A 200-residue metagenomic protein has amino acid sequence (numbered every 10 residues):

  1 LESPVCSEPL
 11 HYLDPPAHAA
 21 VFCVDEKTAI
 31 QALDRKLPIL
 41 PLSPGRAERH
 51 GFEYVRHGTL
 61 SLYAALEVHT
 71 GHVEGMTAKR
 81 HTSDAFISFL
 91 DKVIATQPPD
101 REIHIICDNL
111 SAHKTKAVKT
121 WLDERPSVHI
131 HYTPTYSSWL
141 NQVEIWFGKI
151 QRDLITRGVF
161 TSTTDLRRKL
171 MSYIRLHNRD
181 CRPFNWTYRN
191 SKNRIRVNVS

Functional and structural regions predicted by a protein language model:
E2-D91, S191-V199: Extended, low-complexity cationic-aromatic segments
D34, D165-S200: C-terminal domain-tail junction helix/linker
R49-Y54, R125-Q142, G158-F160: RNase H-like polynucleotidyl transferase catalytic core
V73, V143-D165, N178: Active-site proximal helix-loop segment of RNase H-like, two-metal nucleases, encompassing DDE(D)
R101-H113, Y136: Acidic/histidine-rich, metal-coordinating catalytic segments
I103-I105, Y132, T156, D165-R168 (+1 more regions): Basic nucleic-acid-binding interfaces
K116-R125: Short, aromatic/basic amphipathic alpha-helical patches
